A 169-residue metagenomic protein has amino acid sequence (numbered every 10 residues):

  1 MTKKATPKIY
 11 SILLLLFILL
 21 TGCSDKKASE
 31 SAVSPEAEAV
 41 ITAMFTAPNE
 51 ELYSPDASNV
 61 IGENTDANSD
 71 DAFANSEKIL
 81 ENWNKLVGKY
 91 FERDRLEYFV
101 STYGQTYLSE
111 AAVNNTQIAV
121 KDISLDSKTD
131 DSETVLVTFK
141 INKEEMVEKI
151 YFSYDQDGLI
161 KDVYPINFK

Functional and structural regions predicted by a protein language model:
T2-Y10: Bacterial N-terminal signal peptides that target proteins for export
I9-F17: Sec-dependent N-terminal signal peptides
L19-G22: C-terminal motif of bacterial Sec signal peptides marking the signal peptidase cleavage site
S24-K26: Bacterial signal peptide processing site
A32-T106: Core segments of small alpha/beta cavity-forming domains
T106-K143: Surface-exposed, charged secondary-structure patches
E145-K169: Short beta-strand edge/turn micro-motifs at domain boundaries
